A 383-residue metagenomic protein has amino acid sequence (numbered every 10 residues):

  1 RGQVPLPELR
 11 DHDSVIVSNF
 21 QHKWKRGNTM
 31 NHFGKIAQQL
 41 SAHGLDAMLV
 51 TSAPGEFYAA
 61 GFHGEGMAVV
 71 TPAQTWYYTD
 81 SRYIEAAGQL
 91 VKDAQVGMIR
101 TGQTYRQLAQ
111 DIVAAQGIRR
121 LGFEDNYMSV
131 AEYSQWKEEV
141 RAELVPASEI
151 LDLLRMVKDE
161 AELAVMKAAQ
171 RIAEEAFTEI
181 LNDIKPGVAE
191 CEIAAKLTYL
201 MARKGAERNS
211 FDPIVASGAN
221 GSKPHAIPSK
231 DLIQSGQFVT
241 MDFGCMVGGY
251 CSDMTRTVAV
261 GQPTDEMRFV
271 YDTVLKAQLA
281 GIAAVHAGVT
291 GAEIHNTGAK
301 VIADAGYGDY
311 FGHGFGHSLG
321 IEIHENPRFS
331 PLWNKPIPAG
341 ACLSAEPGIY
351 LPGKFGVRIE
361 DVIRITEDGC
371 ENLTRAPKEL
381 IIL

Functional and structural regions predicted by a protein language model:
R1-G2, R26: Intrinsically disordered, glycine-rich low-complexity segments
G2-Q3, G308: Residue-level detector of alpha-helix boundary/anchor positions
V4-H12: Short, low-complexity intrinsically disordered segments enriched in A/P/G/S/L with frequent Arg, especially at protein
H12-L383: Active-site neighborhoods and metal-handling regions in enzymes and metal-associated proteins
